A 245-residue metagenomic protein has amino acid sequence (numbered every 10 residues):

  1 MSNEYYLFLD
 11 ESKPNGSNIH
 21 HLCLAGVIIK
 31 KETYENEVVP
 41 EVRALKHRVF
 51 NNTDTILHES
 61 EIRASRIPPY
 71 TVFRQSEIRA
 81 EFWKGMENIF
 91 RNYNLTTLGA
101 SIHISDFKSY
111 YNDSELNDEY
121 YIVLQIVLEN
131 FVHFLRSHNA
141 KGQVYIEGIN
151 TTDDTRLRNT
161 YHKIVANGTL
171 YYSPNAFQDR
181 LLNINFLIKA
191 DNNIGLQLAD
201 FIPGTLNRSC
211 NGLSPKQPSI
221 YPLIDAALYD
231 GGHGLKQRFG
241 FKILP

Functional and structural regions predicted by a protein language model:
M1-L7, E11-P245: Phosphate-ester processing/binding pockets and catalytic centers
